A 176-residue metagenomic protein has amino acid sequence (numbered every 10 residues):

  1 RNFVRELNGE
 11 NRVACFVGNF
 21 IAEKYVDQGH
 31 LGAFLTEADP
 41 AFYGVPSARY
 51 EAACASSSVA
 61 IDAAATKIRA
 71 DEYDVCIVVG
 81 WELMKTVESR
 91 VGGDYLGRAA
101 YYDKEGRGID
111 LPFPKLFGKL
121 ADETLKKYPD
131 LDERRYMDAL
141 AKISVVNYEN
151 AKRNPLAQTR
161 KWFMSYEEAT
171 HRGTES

Functional and structural regions predicted by a protein language model:
R1-V4, N19: N-terminal signal-anchor module of multipass membrane proteins
R5-G9, V26, D39-S176: Acyl-thioester C-C bond-transforming condensing/cleaving domain
G9-F20: Short glycine-rich phosphate-binding loop at a beta-alpha junction
E23-E37: A structural motif shared across PLP-dependent enzymes of the aminotransferase-like
